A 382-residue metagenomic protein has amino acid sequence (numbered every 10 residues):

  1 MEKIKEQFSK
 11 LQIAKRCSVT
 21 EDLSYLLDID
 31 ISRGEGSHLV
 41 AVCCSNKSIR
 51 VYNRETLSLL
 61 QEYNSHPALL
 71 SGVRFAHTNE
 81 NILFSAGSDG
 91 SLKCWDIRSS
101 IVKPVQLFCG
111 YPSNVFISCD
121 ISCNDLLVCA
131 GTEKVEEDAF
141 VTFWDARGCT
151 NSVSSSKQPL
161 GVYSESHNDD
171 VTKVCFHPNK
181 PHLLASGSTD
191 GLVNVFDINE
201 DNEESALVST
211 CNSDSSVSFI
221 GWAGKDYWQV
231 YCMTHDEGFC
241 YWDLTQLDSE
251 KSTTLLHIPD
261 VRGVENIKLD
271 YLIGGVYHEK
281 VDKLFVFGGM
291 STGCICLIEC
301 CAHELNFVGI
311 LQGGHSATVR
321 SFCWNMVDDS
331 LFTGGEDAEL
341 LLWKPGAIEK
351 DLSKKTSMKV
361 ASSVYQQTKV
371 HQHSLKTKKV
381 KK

Functional and structural regions predicted by a protein language model:
E2-Y25, T56-S58, K157, L305-L311: A short helix->beta-strand "capping" segment at the edge of beta-propeller domains
C17-L26, Y63-L70, F108-F116, Y163-V171 (+4 more regions): WD40/WD-repeat beta-propeller blade N-cap
V19-K47, G274, V286: Beta-strand-rich domains and repeat architectures in extracellular enzymes and scaffolds, especially beta-propellers
Y25, G36, L59, L69 (+11 more regions): WD40/WD-repeat beta-propeller blade-loop signature
I29-S37, V73-N81, D120-L126, C175-H182 (+3 more regions): Loop/turn segments within WD40 beta-propeller blades
C43-N46, A86-D89, I97, A130-D138 (+4 more regions): Conserved strand-to-loop turn within each blade of WD40 beta-propeller repeats
I49-N53, L92-I97, A139-D145, V193-N199 (+3 more regions): WD40-repeat beta-propellers
M233-E237, I258-E304: Loop/turn-rich, solvent-exposed surfaces of beta-rich toroidal or solenoidal domains
